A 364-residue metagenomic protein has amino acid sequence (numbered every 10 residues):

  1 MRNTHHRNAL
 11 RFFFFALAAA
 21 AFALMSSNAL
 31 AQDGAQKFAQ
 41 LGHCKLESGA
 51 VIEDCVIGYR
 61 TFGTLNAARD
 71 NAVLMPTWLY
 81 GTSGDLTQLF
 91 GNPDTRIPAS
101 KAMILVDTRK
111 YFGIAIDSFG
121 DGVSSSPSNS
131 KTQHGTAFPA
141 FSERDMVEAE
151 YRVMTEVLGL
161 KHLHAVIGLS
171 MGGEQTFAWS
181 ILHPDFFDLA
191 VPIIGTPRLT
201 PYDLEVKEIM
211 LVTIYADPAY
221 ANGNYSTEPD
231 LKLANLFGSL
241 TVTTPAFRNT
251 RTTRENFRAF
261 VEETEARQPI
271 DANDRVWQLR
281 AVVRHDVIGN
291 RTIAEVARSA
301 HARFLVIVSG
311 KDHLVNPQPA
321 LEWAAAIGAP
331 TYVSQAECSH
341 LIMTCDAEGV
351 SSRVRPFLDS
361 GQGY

Functional and structural regions predicted by a protein language model:
D33-T61: N-terminal cap/lid segment of alpha/beta-hydrolase-fold proteins
R60-S130: N-terminal cap/lid subdomain of alpha/beta-hydrolase-fold enzymes
L105-V157, L204, E208-A219: Cap/lid segment of the alpha/beta-hydrolase catalytic domain
H164-P201: Conserved hydrolase catalytic core segment
L211-A302, L314: Alpha/beta-hydrolase
V306-K311: Conserved strand-to-loop "acid loop" that flanks and positions the catalytic carboxylate
H313-P319: Conserved alpha/beta-hydrolase "acid-adjacent" motif
E337-E348: Catalytic histidine-centered segment of alpha/beta-hydrolase-like enzymes
